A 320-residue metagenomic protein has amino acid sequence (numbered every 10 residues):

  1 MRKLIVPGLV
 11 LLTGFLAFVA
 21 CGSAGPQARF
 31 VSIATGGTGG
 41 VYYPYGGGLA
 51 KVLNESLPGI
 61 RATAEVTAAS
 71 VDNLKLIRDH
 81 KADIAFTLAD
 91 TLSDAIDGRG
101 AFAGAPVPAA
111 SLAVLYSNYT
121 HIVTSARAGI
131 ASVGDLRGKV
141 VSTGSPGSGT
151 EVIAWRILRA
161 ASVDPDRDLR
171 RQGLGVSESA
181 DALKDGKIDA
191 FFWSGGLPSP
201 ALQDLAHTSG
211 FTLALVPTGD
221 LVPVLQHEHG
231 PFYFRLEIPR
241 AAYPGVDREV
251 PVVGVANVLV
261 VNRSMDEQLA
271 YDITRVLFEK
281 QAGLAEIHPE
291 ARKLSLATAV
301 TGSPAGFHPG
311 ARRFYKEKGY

Functional and structural regions predicted by a protein language model:
M1-F30: Short, low-complexity disordered leader/linker segments with a strong preference for bacterial N-terminal type II
S23, A109-A110, P244-E249: Short beta-strand/turn micro-motifs at beta-sheet edges
A28, L57-G59, A69-D72, D79 (+6 more regions): Extracytoplasmic
A28-S56, I60-R61, S117-D185, A282 (+3 more regions): Bilobed "Venus flytrap"/periplasmic-binding protein-like clamshell domains and structurally analogous long
A50-K51, T63-P106, I122, I130 (+3 more regions): Pocket-flanking alpha-helical
L53-I60, A64, K81, F86-A89 (+11 more regions): Sec/Tat-exported extracytoplasmic proteins
A89, R99-A101, A128, P165-L259 (+1 more regions): Pocket-lining segment of extracytoplasmic ligand-binding domains
R248-Y320: Segments of small-molecule ligand-sensing domains
